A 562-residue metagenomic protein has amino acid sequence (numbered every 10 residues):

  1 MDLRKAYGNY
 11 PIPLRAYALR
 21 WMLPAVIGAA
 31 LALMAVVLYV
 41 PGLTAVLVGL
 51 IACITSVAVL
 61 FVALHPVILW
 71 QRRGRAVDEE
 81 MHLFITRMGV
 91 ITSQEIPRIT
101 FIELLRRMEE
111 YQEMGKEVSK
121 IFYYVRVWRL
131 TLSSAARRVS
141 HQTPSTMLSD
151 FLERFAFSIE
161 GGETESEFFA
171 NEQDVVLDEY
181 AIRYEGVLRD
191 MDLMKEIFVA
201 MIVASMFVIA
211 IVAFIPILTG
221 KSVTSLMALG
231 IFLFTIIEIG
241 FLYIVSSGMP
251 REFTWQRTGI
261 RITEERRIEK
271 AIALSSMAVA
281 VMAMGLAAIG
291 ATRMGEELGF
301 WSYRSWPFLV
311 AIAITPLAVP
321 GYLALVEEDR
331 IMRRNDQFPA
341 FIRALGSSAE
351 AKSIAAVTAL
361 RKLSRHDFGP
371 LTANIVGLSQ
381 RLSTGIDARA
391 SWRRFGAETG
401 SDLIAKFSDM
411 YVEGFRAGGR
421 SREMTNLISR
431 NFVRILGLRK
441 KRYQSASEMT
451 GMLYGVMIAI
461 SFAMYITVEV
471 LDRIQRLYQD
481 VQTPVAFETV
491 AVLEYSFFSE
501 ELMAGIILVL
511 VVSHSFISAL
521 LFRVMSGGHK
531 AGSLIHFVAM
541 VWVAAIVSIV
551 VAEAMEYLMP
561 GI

Functional and structural regions predicted by a protein language model:
M1-N9, I85-L105, A135-Q142, T146-G186 (+7 more regions): Hydrophobic alpha-helical segments characteristic of transmembrane helices
M1-Y39, F61, H65, L69-Q71 (+3 more regions): Membrane-interfacial amphipathic helices
A18-V36, I51-L60, I182-I244, A278-G285 (+3 more regions): Bilayer-spanning, highly hydrophobic alpha-helical transmembrane segments
L43-G49, K221-L229, L298-P307, A531-S533: Membrane-water interface of transmembrane alpha-helices in multipass transporters/channels
L47-S140, A271-A273, M284-G396, A405-E413 (+3 more regions): Juxtamembrane/interface alpha-helical elements of multi-pass membrane proteins
G115-K116, T146, D150, M201-I209 (+9 more regions): Hydrophobic alpha-helical transmembrane segments in multi-pass membrane proteins
V187-M194, Q256-I272, S302, R334 (+1 more regions): Membrane-interface segments at loop-to-transmembrane junctions
V550-I562: Juxtamembrane boundary at the C-terminal end of a transmembrane helix
